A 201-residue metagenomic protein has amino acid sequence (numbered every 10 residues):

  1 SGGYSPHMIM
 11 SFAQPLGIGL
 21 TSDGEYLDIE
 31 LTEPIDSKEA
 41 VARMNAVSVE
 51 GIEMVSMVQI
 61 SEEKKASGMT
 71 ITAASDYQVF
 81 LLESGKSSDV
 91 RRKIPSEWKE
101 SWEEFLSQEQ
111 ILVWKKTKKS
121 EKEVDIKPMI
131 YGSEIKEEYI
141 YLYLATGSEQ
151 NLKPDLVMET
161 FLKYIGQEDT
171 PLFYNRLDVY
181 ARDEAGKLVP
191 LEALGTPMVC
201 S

Functional and structural regions predicted by a protein language model:
G2-T32, K65: Short, charge-patterned binding micro-sites
Y4-S5, E104-S201: Core RNA-modification/binding signature centered on pseudouridine synthases
P6-P15, M57-A66, K119-G132: Short amphipathic beta-strand starts and helix->beta connectors
D23-Q78: Ordered, amphipathic secondary-structure segments that act as subunit-interaction surfaces in large macromolecular
L27-E30, T72-I94, W98: Terminal, regulation- and interaction-focused segments at domain boundaries
T32-S37, S84-S87, G147: Helix N-cap motif at beta-to-alpha junctions
E39-S48, V90-Q108, V157-M158: Short amphipathic alpha-helices in soluble, non-transmembrane regions that often serve as interface/regulatory elements
